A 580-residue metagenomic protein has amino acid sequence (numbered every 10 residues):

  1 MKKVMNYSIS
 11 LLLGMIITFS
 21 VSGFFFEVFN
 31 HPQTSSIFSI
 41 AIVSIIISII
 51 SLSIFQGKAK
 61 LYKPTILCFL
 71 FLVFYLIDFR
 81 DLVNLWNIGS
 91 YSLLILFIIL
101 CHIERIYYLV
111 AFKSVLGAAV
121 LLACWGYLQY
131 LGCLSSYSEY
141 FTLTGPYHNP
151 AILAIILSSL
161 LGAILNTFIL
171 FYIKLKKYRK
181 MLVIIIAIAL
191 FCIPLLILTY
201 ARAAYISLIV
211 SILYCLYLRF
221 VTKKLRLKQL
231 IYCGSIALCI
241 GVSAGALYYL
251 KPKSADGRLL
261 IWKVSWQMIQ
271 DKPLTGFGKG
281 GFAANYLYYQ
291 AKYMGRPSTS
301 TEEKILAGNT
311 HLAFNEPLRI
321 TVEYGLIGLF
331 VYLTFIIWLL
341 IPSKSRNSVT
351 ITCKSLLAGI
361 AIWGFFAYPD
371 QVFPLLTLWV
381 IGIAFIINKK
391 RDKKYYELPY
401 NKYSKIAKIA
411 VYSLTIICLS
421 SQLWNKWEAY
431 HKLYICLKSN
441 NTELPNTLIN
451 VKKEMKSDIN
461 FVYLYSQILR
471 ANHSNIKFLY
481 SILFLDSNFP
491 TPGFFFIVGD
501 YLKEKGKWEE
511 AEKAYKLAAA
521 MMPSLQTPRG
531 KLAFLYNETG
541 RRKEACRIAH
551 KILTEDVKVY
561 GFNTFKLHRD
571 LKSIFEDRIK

Functional and structural regions predicted by a protein language model:
M1-I77, D81-V83, S92-G117, T167-I186 (+15 more regions): Transmembrane signal-anchor hairpin modules in multi-pass inner-membrane enzymes, especially those that act on
Y7-F25, F38-S51, L70-I77, L85-E139 (+5 more regions): Alpha-helical transmembrane segments of multi-pass inner-membrane proteins
Y137-Y140, M268, K279-E323: Interfacial juxtamembrane loops and adjacent helix segments that form the catalytic/substrate-binding surfaces
T142-L143, S211-I212, A237-P273, E302-G308 (+1 more regions): Flexible juxtamembrane loops connecting transmembrane helices in multi-pass membrane enzymes that build or modify
L196, I320, I435-K438, I468 (+2 more regions): Residue-level signature for tetratricopeptide repeat
Y293, N475, L525, R542-K543 (+1 more regions): Alpha-solenoid repeat scaffolds
N441-T442, N475, W508, R542: TPR-repeat structural position
